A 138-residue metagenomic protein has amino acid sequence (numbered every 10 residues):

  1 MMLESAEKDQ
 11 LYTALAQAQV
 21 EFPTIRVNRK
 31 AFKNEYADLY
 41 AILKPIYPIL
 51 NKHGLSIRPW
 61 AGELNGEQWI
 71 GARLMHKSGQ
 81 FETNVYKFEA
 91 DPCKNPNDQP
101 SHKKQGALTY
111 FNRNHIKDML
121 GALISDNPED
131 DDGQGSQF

Functional and structural regions predicted by a protein language model:
M1-F138: Polyanion-binding surfaces on beta-sheet-dominated domains and ring/shell assemblies
